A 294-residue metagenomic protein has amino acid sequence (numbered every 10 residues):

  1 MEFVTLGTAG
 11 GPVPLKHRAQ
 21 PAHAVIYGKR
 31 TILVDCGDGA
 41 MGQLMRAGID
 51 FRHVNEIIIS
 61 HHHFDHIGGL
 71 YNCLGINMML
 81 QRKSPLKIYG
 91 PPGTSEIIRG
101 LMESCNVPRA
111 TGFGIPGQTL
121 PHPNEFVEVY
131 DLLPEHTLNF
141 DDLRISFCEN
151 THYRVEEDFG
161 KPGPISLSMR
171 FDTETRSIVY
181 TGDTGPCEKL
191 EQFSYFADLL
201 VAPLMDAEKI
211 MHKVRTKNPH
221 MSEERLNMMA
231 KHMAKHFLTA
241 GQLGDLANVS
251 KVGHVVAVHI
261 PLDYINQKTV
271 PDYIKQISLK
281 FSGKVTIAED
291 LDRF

Functional and structural regions predicted by a protein language model:
M1-V179, G185, Q192, Q267-F294: Binuclear metal-dependent hydrolase catalytic cores
S166, T175-V179, G185-K284, A288-E289: Cap/insert and terminal regions of metallo-dependent hydrolase folds
